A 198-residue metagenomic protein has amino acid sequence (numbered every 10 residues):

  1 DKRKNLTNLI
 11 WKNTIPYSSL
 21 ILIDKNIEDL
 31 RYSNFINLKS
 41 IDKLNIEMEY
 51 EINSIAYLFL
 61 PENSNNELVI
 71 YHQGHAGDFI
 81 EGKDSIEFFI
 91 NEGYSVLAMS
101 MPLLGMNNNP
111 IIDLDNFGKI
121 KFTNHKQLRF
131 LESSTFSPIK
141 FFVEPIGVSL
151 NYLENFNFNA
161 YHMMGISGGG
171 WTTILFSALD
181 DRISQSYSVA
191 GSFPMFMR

Functional and structural regions predicted by a protein language model:
D1-L22: N-terminal pre-domain segments of enzymes
Y17-N63: N-terminal cap/lid segment of alpha/beta-hydrolase-fold proteins
E51, H75-D78, P102-M106, G170 (+1 more regions): Solvent-exposed loop/turn segments at secondary-structure junctions within structured extracellular/periplasmic domains
I55, P138, P145-Y152: Well-ordered alpha-helical segments embedded in enzymatic catalytic cores
N66-V69: Alpha/beta-hydrolase fold active-site loops
Y71, L97-S100, M163, S186-S188: A structural signal for short, well-ordered beta-strand segments and their strand-loop junctions that often border
H72-E144: Cap/lid segment of the alpha/beta-hydrolase catalytic domain
G147-R198: Primarily recognizes the serine-hydrolase "nucleophile elbow" in alpha/beta-hydrolase and SGNH/GDSL folds
